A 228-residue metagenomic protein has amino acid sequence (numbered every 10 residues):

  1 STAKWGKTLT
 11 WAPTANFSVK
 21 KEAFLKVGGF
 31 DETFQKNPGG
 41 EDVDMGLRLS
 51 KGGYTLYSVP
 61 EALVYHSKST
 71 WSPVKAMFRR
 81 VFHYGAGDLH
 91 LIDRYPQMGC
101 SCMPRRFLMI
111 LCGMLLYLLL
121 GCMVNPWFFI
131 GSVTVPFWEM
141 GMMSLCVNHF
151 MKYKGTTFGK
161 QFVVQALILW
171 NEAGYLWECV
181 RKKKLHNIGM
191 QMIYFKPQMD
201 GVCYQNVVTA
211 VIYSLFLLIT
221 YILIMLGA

Functional and structural regions predicted by a protein language model:
S1-T10: Short, flexible, basic/aromatic active-site loop/helix in glycosyltransferases
T8-L9, T33-Q35, M77: A generic structural signal for short
A12-T14: An anion-binding catalytic pocket shared by soluble metabolic enzymes
N16-V19, A23-G28, T33-L63: A short, conserved alpha-helix in the catalytic core of glycosyltransferases
L56-A210: Active-site-adjacent helix/loop segment of glycosyltransferases that harbors family-specific signature motifs
V207-M225: Final/C-terminal transmembrane alpha-helix of multipass membrane proteins
